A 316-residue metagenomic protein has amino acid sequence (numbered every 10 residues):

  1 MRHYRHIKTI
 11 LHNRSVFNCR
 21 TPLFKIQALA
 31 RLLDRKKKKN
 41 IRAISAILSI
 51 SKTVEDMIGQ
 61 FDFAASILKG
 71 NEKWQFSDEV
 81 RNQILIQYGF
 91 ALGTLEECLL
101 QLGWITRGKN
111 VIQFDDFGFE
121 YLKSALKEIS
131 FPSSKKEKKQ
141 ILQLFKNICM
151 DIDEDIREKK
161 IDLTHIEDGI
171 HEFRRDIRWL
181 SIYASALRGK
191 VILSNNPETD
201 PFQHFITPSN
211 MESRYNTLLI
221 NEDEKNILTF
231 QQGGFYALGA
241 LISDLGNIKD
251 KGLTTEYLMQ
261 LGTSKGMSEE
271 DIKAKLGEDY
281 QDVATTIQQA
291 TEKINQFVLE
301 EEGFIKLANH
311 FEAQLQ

Functional and structural regions predicted by a protein language model:
M1-Q316: Function-determining surface determinants
